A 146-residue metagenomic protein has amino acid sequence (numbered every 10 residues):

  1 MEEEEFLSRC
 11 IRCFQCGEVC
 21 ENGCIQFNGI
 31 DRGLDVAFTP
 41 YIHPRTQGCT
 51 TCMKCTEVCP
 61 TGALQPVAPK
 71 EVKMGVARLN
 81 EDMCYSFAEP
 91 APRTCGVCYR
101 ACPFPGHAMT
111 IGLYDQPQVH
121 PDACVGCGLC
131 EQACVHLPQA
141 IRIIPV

Functional and structural regions predicted by a protein language model:
M1-V19, I30-V36: C-terminal segment of N-terminal export signals and the immediately downstream linker at the start of the mature
E2-C10, T39-T50, C84, Q116-G126: Flexible gly/pro/ser-rich segments immediately N-terminal to CXXCH heme-c attachment motifs in exported/periplasmic
Q15-R32, M53-K70, C95-Y114, L129-V146: Iron-sulfur cluster-binding cysteine motifs and their immediate structural context in ferredoxin-like electron-transfer
D31-R45, G75-A77: Gly/Gly-Pro-rich "capping" loops immediately C-terminal to redox-active cysteine motifs in periplasmic/lumenal
Q65-M83, F87: Histidine/lysine/aspartate-rich catalytic loop segments that bind and position anionic ligands
E89-R93: Intrinsically disordered, low-complexity Ser/Thr- and acidic-rich flexible linkers and loops, especially at boundaries
